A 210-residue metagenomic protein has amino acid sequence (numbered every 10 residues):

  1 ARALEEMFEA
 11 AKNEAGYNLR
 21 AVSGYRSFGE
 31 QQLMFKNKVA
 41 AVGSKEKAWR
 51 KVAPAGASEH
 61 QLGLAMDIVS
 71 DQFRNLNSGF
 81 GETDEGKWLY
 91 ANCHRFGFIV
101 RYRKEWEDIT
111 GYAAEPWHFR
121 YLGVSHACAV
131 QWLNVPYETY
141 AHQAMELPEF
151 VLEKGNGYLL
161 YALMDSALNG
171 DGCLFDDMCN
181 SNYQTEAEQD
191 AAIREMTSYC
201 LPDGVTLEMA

Functional and structural regions predicted by a protein language model:
A1-M209: Cell-envelope/glycan interface and biosynthesis
